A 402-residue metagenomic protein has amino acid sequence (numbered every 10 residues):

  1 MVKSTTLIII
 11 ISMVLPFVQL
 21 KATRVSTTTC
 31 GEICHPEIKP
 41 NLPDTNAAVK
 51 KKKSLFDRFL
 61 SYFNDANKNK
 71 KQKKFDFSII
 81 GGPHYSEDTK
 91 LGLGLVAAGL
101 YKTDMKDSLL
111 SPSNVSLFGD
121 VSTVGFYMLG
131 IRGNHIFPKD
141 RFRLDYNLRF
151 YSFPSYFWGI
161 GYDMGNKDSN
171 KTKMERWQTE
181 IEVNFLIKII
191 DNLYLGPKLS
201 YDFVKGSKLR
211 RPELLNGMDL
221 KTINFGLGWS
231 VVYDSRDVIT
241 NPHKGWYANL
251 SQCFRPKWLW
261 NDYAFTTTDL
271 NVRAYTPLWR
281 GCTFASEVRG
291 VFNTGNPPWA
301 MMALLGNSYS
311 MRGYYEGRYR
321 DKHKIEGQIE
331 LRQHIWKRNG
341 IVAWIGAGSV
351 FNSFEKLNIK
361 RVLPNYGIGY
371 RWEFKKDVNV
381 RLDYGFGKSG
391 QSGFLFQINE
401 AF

Functional and structural regions predicted by a protein language model:
V18-K70: Sec-dependent signal peptide cleavage junction
N69-S78, H84-I223, V380, G387-F402: Gram-negative/organellar outer-membrane beta-barrel architecture
I79-G81, A97, V115-G119, L144-L148 (+9 more regions): Membrane-embedded beta-strand positions of outer-membrane beta-barrel proteins
P83-G94, L117-M128, K139, T222 (+8 more regions): Solvent-exposed loop/turn segments connecting transmembrane beta-strands in outer-membrane beta-barrel proteins
D104-K106, D140-L144, D191-L195, V238-T240 (+3 more regions): Repeated loop/turn-to-beta-strand initiation elements of outer-membrane beta-barrel proteins
S116-F118, N166-K171, P212-M218, F254-W260 (+2 more regions): Extracellular loop and loop/strand-boundary signature of outer-membrane beta-barrel proteins
L227-G228, V232, R236-H334: C-terminal outer-membrane beta-barrel translocator/porin domains of Gram-negative envelope proteins and their
G228-W229, I368-F374, Q391-F402: Outer-membrane beta-barrel "beta-signal"
